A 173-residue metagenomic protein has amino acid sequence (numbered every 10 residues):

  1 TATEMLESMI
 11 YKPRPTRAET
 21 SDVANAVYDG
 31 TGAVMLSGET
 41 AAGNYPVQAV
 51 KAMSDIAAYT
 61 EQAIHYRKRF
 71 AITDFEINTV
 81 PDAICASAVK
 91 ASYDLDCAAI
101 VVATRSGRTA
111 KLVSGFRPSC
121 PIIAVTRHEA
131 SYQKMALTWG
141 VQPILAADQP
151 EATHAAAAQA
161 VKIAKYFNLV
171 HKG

Functional and structural regions predicted by a protein language model:
A2, S37, Q62-I72, A98 (+2 more regions): Flexible, glycine/charged-enriched surface loops at secondary-structure junctions
E4, A26, V113: Conserved, mostly hydrophobic/aromatic
M9-T31: Flexible glycine/proline-rich, aromatic-decorated loop/lid segments
V23-P46: Glycine-rich phosphate-binding active-site loops on the catalytic face of alpha/beta enzymes
A52-A88: Long, charged amphipathic helices and adjacent flexible linkers at domain junctions
A83-C97, A156-H171: Phosphate-interacting basic helix/loop segments used at nucleotide- and nucleic-acid interfaces
T109-K111, R117-A156: Nucleotide-binding motor/catalytic cores of P-loop/tubulin-like NTPases across gene-expression machines
